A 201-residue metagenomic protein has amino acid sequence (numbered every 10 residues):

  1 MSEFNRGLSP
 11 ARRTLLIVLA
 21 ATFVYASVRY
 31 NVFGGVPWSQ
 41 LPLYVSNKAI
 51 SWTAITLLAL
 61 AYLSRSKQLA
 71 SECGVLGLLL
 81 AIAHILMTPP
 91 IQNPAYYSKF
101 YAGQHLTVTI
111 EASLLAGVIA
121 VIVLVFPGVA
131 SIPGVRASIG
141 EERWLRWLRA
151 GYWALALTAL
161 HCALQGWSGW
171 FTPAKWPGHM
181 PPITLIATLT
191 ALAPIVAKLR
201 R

Functional and structural regions predicted by a protein language model:
S2-R201: Membrane-embedded alpha-helical bundles that constitute the cytochrome b-like, heme-associated redox core of multi-pass
